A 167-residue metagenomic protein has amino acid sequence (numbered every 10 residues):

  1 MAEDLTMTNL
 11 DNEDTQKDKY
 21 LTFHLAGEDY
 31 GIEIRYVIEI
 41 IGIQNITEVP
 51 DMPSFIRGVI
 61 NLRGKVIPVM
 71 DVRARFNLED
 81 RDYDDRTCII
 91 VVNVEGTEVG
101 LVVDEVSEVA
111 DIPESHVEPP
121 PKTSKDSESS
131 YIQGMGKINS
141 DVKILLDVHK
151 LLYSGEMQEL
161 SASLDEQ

Functional and structural regions predicted by a protein language model:
M1-Q167: An acidic, low-aromatic, low-complexity terminal/linker signal
